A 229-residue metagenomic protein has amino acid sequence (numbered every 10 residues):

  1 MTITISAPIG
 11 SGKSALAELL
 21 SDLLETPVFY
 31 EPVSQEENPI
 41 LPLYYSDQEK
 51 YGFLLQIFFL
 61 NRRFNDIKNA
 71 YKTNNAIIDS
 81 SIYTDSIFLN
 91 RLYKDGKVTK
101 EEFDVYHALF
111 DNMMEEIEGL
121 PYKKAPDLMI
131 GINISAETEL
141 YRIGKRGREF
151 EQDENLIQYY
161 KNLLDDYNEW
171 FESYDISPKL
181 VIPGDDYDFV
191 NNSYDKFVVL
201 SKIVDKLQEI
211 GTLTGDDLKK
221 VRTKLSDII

Functional and structural regions predicted by a protein language model:
M1-T2: Pre-Walker A (Motif I) flank of P-loop NTPase domains
I5: Hydrophobic anchor at the beta1->P-loop junction of P-loop NTPases
P8: P-loop (Walker A) phosphate-binding loop of NTP-binding proteins
K13: Conserved lysine of the Walker
L16, L20: Hydrophobic positions on the alpha1 helix immediately C-terminal to the Walker A/P-loop
D22-R62, F88-L89: Conserved substrate/cofactor phosphate-moiety recognition/catalytic segment in nucleotide-dependent phosphotransferases
F88-D165: A glycine- and Lys/Arg-enriched "phosphate-lid" helix/loop adjacent to the NTP-binding pocket of small-molecule kinases
G144-I229: NTP-dependent small-molecule kinase module
